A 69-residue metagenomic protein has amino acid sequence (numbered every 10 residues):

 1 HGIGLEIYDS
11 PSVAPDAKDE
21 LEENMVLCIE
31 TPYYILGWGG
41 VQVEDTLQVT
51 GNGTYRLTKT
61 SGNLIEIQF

Functional and structural regions predicted by a protein language model:
L5-F69: Charged, cofactor-coupling segments
